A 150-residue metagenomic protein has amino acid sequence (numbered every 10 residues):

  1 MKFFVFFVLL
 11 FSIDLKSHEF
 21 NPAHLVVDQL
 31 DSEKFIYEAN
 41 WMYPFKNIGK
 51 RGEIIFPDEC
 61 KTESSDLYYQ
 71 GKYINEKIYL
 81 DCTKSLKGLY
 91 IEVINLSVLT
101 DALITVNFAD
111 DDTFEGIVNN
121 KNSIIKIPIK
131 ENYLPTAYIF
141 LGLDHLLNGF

Functional and structural regions predicted by a protein language model:
K2-I13: Sec-dependent N-terminal signal peptides
L15-L147: Histidine-/acidic- and/or cysteine-rich, low-complexity loops and terminal segments associated with membrane
